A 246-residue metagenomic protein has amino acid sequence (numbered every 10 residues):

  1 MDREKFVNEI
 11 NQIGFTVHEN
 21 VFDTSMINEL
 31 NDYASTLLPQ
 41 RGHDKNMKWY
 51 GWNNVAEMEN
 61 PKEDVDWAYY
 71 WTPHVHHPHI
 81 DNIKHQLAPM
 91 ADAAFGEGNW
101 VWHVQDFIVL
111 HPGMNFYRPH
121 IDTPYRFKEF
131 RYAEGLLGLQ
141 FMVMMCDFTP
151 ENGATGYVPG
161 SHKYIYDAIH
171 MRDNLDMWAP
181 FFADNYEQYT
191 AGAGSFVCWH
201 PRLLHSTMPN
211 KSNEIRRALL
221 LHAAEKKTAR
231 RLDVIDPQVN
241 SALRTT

Functional and structural regions predicted by a protein language model:
M1-Q12, E19-F127, A242-T245: Non-heme Fe(II)-dependent double-stranded beta-helix
N8, G135, F148-S206, T228-R230 (+1 more regions): Double-stranded beta-helix
Q40-W52, A168-R172, F196-C198, R202-T246: Non-heme Fe(II)/2-oxoglutarate
N53-A56, H120-Y125, H170-N185, V234-Q238: Short, surface-exposed loop/helix-turn segments at secondary-structure junctions that function as lids/hinges flanking
M90-V101, E134-G135, M145-E151: Secondary-structure boundary elements
V104, L136-Q140, N152, Y186 (+1 more regions): Extracellular structured ligand-interaction cores
I121-T123, V143-D147, P159: Short, structured patches in soluble enzyme cores that scaffold and shape functional sites
K128-P150, T190-A191, H222-E225: Short, conserved beta-strand element in jelly-roll/cupin
